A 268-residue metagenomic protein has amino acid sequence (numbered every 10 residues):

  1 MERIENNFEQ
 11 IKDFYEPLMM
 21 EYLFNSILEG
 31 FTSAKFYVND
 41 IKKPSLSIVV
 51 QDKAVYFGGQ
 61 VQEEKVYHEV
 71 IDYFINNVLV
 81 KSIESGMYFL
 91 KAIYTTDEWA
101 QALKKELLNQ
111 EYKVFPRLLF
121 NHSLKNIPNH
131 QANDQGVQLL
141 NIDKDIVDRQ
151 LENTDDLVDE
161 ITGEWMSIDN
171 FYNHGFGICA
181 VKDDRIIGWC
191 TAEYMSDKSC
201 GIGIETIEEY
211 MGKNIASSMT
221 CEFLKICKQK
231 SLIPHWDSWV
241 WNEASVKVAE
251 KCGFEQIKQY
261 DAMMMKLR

Functional and structural regions predicted by a protein language model:
M1-E21, N126-W165: Short amphipathic alpha-helix that is part of the acyltransferase structural core
M19-F31, D156-G177: Active-site rim helix/loop that mediates acceptor-substrate recognition in acyltransferases
S33-V50, F176-C190: Conserved beta-hairpin
D40, P44-S45, V49-V147: Acyl-donor-binding surface of acyltransferase catalytic domains
V66-V78, I202, G212-I226, K247-K251: Conserved acetyl-CoA-binding loop-helix of GNAT-fold acetyltransferases
E98-E111, S217, V240-K258: Conserved active-site alpha-helix within GNAT-family acetyltransferase domains
Y112-L124, E255-R268: Conserved catalytic-core motifs of GNAT/GCN5-like acyltransferases
M166-S199, G203-E208: A conserved beta-strand-loop-helix scaffold within acyl/acetyltransferase catalytic domains
